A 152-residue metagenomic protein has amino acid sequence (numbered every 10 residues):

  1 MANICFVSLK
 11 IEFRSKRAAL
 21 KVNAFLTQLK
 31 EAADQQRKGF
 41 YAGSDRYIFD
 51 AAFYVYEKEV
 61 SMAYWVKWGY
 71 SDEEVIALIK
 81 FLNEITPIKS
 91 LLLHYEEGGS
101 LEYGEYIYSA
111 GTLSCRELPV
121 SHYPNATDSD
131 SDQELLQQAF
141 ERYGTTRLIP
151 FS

Functional and structural regions predicted by a protein language model:
M1-A32, P150-S152: Short, extreme N-terminal segment that most often corresponds to the first beta-strand
T27-Q36, L82-S90: A common structural junction motif
Q35-G43: Phosphate-binding glycine-rich loops and adjacent basic patches that engage nucleotide phosphates, nucleic-acid
A42-S152: Charged interaction segments
